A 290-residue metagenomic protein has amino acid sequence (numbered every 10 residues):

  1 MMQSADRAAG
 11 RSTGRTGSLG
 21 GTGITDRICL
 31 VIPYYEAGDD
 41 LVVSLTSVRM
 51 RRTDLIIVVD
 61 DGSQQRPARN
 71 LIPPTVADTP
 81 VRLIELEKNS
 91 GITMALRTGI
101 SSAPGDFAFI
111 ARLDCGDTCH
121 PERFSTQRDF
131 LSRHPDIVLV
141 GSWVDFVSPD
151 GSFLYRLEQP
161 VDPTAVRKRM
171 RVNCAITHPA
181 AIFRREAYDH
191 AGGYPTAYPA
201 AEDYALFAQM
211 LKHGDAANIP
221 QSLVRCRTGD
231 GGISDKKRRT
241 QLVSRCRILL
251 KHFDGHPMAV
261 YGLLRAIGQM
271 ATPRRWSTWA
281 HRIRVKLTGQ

Functional and structural regions predicted by a protein language model:
A37-M50: Short, well-formed alpha-helical segments that are part of the catalytic scaffolds of diverse glycosyltransferases
D60-L71, K88, D114: A conserved acidic beta->alpha catalytic loop
L86-P104, T126: Glycine-rich, basic loop-to-helix element that forms the pyrophosphate-binding segment of sugar-nucleotide handling
F107-T118: Short beta-strand-to-loop acidic/aromatic patch adjacent to the donor-nucleotide binding site
E122-L154: Conserved donor NDP-sugar-binding/catalytic core segment of glycosyltransferases
W143, Y204, A217-L223: Catalytic beta-strand/loop signature of glycosyltransferases that borders the donor
R167-R169, C226-G229, D235-A259: Catalytic core of nucleotide-sugar-dependent glycosyltransferases
P199-L206: Acidic donor-binding loop at a coil-to-helix junction in glycosyltransferase catalytic cores that engages
